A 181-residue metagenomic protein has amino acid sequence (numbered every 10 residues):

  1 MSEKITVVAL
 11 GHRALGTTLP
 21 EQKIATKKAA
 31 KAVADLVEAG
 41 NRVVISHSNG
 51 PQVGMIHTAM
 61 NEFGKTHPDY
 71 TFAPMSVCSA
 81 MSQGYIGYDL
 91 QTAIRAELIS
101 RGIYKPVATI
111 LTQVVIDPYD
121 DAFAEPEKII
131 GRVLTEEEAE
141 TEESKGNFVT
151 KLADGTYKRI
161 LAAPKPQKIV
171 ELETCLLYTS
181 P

Functional and structural regions predicted by a protein language model:
M1-S46, M55-E62: N-terminal glycine-/serine-/threonine-rich phosphate-binding loop
S2-K4, A14-T17, E21-I24, E62-D69 (+6 more regions): Active-site loop-to-helix "anion-binding N-cap" substructures in soluble metabolic enzymes
A9-G11, S46-H47, D89, A108-Q113: Short beta-strand segments
A14-G16, G50-G54, V115-Y119: Short, active-site-adjacent cap segments at secondary-structure transitions
G54-M81, E127-E136: A charged helix-plus-loop insertion that forms the helical arch/lid used to bind and gate nucleic-acid substrates
V107-F123: Internal, active-site/partner-interface "lid" segment
F123-E173: Phosphate/diphosphate-binding glycine-rich loops and adjacent basic-rich segments that engage nucleotide
Y178-P181: Conserved small/polar residues in nucleotide/adenosyl-binding loops
